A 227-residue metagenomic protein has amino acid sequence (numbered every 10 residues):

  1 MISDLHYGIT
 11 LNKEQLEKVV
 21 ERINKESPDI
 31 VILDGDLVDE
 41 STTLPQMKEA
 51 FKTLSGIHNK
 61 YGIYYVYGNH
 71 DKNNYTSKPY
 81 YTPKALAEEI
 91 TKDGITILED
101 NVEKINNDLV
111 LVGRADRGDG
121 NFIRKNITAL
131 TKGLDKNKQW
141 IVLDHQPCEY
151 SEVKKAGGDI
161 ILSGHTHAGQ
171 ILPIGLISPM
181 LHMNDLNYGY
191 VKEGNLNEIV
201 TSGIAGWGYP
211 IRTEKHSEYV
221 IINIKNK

Functional and structural regions predicted by a protein language model:
M1-K227: Soluble catalytic domains of enzymes that build or remodel membrane lipids, polysaccharides, and related
